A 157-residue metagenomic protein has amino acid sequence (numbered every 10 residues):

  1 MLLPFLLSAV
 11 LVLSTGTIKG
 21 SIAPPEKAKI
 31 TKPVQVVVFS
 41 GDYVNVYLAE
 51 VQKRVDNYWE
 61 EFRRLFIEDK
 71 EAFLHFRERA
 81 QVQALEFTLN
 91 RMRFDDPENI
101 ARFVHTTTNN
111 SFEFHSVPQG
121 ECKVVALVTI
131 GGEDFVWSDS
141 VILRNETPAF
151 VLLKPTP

Functional and structural regions predicted by a protein language model:
M1-F5: Bacterial N-terminal signal peptides that target proteins for export
L6-L11: Hydrophobic helical h-region of N-terminal Sec-dependent signal peptides in bacterial secretory/periplasmic proteins
V12-P157: Long luminal/extracellular ectodomains of secretory-pathway precursor proteins
